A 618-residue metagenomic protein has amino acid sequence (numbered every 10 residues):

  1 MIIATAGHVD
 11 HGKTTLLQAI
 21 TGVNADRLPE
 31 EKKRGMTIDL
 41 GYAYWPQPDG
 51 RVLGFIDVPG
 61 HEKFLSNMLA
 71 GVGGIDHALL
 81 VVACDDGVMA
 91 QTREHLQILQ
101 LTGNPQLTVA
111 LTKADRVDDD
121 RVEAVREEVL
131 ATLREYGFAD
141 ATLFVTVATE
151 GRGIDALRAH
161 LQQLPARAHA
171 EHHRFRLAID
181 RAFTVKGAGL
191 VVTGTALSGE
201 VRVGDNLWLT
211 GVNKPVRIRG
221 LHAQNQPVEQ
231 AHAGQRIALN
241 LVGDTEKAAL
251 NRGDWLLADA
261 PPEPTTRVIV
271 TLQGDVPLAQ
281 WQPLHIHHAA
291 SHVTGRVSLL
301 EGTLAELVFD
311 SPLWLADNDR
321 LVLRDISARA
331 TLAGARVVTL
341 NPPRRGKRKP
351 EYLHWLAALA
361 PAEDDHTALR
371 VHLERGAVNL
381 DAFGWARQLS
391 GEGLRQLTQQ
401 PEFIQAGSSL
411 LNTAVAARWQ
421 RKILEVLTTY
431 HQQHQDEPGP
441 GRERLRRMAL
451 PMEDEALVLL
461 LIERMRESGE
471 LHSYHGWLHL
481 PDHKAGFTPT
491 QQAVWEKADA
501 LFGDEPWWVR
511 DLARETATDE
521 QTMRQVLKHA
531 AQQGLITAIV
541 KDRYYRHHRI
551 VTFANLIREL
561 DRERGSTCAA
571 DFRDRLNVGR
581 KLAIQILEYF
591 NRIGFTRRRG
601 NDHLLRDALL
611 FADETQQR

Functional and structural regions predicted by a protein language model:
M1-V58, D205: Conserved G1/Walker A P-loop phosphate-binding module
I3-G7, H11-I20, K63-L69, G87-A90 (+1 more regions): P-loop/Walker A NTP-binding module and the surrounding RecA-like catalytic core of P-loop NTPases
T5, Q106, V117-R121, A131 (+3 more regions): C-terminal effector modules of nucleic-acid-centric enzymes and ribosome-associated factors
A6-H8, E30, G35-M36, Y44-Q47 (+11 more regions): Replace "in large, NTP-powered and nucleic-acid-processing enzymes" with "in large, NTP-powered factors and other
D10, L16, G35, D57 (+12 more regions): Residue-level signature of catalytic and energy-coupling elements of molecular machines, predominantly ATP/GTP-dependent
V58-K63, V72-L96, Q100-E123: Conserved Switch II/interswitch segment of TRAFAC-class P-loop GTPases
H61-E62, D85-M89, N104, K113-D118 (+7 more regions): Conserved nucleotide-binding/hydrolysis micro-motifs of P-loop NTPases
A114, A131-V276: Conserved catalytic-core segments of large NTP-driven translation/proteostasis enzymes
